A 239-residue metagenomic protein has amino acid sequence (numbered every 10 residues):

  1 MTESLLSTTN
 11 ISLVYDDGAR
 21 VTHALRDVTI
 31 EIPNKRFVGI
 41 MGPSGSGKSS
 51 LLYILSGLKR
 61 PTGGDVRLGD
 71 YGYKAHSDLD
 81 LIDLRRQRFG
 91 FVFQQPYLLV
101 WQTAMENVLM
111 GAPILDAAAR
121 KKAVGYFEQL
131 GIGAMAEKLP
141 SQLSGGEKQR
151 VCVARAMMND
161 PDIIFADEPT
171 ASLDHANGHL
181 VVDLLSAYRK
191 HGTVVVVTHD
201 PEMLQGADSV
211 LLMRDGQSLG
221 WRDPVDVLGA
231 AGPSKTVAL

Functional and structural regions predicted by a protein language model:
A19-T22, Y73-G90, Y188: ABC ATPase NBD coupling module
S56: Helix-to-loop junction immediately C-terminal to a conserved catalytic motif
G64-A75: Conserved ABC transporter NBD signature motif
G72, A117-M135: Conserved ABC ATPase "signature" region
L139-L143, E147: Conserved ABC ATPase signature
M158-D162, H191: A short, proline-enriched helix->beta-strand linker immediately N-terminal to the Walker B motif in ABC-type P-loop
I164-D167: Catalytic Walker B motif of ABC-type/P-loop ATPase nucleotide-binding domains
